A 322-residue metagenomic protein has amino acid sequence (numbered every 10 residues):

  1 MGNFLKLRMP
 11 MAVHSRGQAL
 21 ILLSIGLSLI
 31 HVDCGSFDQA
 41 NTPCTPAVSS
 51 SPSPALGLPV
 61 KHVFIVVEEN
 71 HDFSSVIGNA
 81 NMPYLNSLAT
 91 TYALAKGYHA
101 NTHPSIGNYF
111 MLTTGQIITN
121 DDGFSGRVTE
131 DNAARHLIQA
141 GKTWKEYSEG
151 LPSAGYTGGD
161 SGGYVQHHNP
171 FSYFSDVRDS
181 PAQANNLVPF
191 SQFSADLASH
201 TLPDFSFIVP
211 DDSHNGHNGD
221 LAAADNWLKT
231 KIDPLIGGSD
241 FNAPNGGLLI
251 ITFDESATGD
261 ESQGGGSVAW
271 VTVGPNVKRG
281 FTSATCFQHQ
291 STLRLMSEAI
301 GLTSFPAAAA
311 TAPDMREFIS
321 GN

Functional and structural regions predicted by a protein language model:
M1-H14: N-terminal secretory signal peptides that target proteins for export/translocation
K6-R8, Q18, Q39-T42: Low-complexity intrinsically disordered segments
H14-R16, S51-P52: Intrinsically disordered, low-complexity segments enriched in polar/charged residues with Gly/Pro, especially when
R16-I25: Sec-dependent N-terminal signal peptides
S24, S28, S49-S51: Intrinsically disordered, low-complexity serine/threonine-rich segments
I30-D33: C-terminal motif of bacterial Sec signal peptides marking the signal peptidase cleavage site
F37-N322: N-terminal pro-sequences and low-complexity stem/linker regions of secreted or lumenal proteins
